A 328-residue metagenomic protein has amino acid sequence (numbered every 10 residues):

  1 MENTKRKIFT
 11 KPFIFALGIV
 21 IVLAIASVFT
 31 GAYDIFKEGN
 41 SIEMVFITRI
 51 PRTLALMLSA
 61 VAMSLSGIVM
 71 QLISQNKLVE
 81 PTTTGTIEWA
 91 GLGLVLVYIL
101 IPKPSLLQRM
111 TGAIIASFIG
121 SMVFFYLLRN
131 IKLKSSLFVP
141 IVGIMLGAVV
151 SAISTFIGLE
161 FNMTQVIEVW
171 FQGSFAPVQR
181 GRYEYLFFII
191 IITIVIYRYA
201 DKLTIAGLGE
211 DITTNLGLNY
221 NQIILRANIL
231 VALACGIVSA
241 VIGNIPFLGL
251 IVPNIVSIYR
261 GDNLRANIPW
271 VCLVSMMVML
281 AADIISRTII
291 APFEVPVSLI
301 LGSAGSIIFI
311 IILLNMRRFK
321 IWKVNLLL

Functional and structural regions predicted by a protein language model:
M1-L328: Alpha-helical transmembrane segments in inner-membrane proteins
